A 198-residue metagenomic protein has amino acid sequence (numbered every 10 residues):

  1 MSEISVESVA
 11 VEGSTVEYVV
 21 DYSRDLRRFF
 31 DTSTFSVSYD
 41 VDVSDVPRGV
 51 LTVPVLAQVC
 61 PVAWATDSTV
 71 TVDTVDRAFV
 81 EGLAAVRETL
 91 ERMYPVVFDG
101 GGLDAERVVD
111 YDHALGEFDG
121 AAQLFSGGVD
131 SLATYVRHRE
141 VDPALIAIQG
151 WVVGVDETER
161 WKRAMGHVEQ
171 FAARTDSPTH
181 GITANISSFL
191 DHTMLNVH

Functional and structural regions predicted by a protein language model:
M1-D119, R137-T183: RNA-binding accessory domains that recognize and position tRNA/RNA substrates
R77, V129-S131: Gly/Ser/Thr-rich loops at beta-strand to alpha-helix junctions that form or flank small-molecule/cofactor-binding
A122-V129: Short, glycine-rich nucleotide/cofactor-binding loops
S131, V152-V155, S187-L190: Flexible loop/turn segments at secondary-structure boundaries
T134: Hydrophobic positions on the alpha1 helix immediately C-terminal to the Walker A/P-loop
G181-H198: Conserved adenosine/adenylate-binding substructure
